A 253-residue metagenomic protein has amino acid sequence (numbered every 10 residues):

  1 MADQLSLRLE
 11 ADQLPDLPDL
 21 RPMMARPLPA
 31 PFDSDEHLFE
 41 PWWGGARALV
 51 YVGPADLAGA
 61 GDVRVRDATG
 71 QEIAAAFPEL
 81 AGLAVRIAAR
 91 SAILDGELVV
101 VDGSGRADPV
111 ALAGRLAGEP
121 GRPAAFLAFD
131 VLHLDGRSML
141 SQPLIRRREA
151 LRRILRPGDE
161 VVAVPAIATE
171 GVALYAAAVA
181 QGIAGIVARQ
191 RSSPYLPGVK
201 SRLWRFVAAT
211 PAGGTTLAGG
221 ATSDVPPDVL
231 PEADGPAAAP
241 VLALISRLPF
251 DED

Functional and structural regions predicted by a protein language model:
M1-D253: Catalytic cores of nucleic-acid ligases and guanylyltransferases
